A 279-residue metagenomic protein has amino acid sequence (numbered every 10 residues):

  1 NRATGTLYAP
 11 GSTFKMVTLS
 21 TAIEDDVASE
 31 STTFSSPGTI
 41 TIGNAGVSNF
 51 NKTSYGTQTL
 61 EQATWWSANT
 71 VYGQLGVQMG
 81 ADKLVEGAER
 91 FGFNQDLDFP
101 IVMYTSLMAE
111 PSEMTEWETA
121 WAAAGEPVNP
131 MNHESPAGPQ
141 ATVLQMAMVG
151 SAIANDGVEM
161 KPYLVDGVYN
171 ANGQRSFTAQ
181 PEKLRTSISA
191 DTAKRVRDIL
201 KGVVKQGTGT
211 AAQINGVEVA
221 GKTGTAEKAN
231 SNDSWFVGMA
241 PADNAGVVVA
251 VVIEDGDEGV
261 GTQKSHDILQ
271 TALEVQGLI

Functional and structural regions predicted by a protein language model:
N1-T6, S20-I253: Beta-lactam-recognizing serine transpeptidase/beta-lactamase-like catalytic domain environment
T18, K83-L84, S265-I268: Generic structural signal for hydrophobic residues
M146, E258-L269: Short, charged, low-complexity patches
R175-Q180, S265-I279: Short, gly/Ser/Thr-rich active-site loops of penicillin-recognizing serine hydrolases
N230, D243-A245, D257, T271 (+1 more regions): Intrinsic structural disorder
